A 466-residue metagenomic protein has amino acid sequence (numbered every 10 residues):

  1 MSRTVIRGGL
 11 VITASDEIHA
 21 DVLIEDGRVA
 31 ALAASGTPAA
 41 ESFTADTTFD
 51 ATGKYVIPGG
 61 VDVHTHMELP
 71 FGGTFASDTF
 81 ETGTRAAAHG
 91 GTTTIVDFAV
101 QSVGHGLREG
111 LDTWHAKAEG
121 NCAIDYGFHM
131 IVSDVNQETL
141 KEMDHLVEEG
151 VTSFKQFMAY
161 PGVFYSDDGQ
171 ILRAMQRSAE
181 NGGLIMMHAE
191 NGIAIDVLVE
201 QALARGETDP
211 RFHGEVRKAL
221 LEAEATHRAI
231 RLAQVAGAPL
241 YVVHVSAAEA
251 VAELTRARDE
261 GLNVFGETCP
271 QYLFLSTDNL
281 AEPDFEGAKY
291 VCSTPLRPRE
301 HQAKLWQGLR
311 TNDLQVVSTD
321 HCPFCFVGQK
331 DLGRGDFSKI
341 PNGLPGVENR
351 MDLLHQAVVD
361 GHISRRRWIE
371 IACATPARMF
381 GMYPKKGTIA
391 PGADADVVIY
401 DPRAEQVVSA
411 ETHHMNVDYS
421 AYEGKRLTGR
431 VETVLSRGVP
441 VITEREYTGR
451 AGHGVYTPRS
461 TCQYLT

Functional and structural regions predicted by a protein language model:
M1-F43: N-terminal metal-binding scaffold of metallo-dependent hydrolase/deaminase domains
G9, D331-D336, P391-Y456: C-terminal cap of metal-dependent C-N hydrolases
G9, V22, G27, G53 (+16 more regions): Divalent metal-coordination and catalytic microenvironments
T37-I57: Active-site metal-binding motif and surrounding structural segment of the metallo-beta-lactamase
A51-N121, E138: Metal-associated gating/positioning segment near the N- to mid-region
R108-I124, L172-M187: Alpha-helix-loop-beta-strand connector modules within alpha/beta enzyme cores
E138-V317, G333: Histidine/acidic residue-rich metal-binding segments in metalloenzymes
T208-G237, T311, Q315-V317, P323-R403: His/Asp/Glu-enriched, well-ordered alpha-helical/loop segment that forms or immediately abuts the divalent-metal
